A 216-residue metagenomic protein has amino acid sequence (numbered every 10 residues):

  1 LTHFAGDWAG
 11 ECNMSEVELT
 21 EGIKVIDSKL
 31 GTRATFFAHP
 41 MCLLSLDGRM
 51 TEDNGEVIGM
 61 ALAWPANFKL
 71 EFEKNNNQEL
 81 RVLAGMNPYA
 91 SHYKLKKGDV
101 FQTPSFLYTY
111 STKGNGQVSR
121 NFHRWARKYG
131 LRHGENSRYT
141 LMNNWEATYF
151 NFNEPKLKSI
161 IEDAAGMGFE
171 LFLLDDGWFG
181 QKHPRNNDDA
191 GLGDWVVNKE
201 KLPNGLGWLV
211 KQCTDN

Functional and structural regions predicted by a protein language model:
L1-W125: N-terminal accessory beta-strand-rich subdomains and adjacent acidic, glycine-rich linkers that precede catalytic cores
E16, L44-S45, F72, G130-H133 (+2 more regions): Amphipathic alpha-helical interaction segments
R33, G48, G85, R120-A126 (+5 more regions): Short alpha-helical interface elements
L95-K96, W125-R138: N-terminal amphipathic alpha-helix/helix-capping segment at the start of soluble metabolic enzymes
H133-N216: Aromatic-lined carbohydrate-binding/catalytic grooves of carbohydrate-active enzymes
